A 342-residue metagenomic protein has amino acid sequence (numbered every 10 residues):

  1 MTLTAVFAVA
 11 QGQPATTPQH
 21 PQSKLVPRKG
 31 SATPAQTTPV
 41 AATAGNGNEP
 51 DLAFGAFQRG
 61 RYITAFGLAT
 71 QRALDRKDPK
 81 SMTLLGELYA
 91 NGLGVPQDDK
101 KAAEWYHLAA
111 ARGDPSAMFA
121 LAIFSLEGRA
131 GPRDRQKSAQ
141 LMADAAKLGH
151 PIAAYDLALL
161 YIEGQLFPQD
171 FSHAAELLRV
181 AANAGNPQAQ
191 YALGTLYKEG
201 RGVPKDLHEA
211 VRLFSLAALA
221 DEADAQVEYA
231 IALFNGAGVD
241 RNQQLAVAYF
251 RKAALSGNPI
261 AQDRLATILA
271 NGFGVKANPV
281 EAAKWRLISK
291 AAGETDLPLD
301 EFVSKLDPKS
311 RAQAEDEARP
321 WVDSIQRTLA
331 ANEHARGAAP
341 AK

Functional and structural regions predicted by a protein language model:
M1-V6: Bacterial N-terminal signal peptides
A8-T83, A330, K342: N-terminal leader/linker segments that initiate helical-solenoid repeat arrays
H20, L25-R28, V40, K290-K342: Terminal, low-structured helical/coil segments at or just beyond the last alpha-helical repeat
A44-G45, E49, F57, R61 (+19 more regions): Short helix-capping/linker turns of helical repeat alpha-solenoids
E49-A56, L68-R72, M82-N91, M118-E127 (+9 more regions): Hydrophobic face of amphipathic alpha-helices that form TPR/SEL1-like repeat modules and related alpha-solenoid
R72, A109, A145, A181 (+4 more regions): Alpha-helical solenoid scaffolds that mediate protein-protein interactions, centered on TPR/SEL1-like repeats but also
